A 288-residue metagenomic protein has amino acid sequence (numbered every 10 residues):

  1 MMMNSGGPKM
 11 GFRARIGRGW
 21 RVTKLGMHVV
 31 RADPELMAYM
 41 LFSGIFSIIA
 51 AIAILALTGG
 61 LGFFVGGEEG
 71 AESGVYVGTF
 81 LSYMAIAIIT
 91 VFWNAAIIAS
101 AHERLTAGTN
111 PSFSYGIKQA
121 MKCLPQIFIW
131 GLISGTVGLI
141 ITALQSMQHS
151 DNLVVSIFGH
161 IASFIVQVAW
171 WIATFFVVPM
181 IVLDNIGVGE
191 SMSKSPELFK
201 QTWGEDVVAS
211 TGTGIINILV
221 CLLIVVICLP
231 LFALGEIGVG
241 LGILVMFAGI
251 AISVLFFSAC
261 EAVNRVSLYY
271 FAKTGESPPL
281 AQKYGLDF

Functional and structural regions predicted by a protein language model:
M2-F288: Hydrophobic alpha-helical membrane segments
